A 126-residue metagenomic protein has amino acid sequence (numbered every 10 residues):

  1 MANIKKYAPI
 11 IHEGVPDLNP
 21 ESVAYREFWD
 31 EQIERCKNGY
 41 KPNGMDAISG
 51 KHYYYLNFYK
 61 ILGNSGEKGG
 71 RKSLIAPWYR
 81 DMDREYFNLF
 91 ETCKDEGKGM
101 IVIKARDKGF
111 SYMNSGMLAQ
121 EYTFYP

Functional and structural regions predicted by a protein language model:
M1-P126: Phosphate/NTP-binding elements of NTP-utilizing enzymes
